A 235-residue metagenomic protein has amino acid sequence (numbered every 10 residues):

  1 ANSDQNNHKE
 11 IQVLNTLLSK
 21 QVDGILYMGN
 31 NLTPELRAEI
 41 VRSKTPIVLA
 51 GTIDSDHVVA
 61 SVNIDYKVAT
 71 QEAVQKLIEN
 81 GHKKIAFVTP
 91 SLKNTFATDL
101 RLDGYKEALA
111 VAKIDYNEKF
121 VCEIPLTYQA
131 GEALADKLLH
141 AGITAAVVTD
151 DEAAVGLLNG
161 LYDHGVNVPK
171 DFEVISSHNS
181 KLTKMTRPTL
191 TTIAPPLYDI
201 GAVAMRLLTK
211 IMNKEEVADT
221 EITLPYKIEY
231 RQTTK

Functional and structural regions predicted by a protein language model:
A1-P34: Central regulatory/effector-binding core of bacterial HTH transcription factors
Q12-L18, P34, R42-L49, I53-K235: Bacterial carbohydrate/catabolite-sensing allosteric modules
